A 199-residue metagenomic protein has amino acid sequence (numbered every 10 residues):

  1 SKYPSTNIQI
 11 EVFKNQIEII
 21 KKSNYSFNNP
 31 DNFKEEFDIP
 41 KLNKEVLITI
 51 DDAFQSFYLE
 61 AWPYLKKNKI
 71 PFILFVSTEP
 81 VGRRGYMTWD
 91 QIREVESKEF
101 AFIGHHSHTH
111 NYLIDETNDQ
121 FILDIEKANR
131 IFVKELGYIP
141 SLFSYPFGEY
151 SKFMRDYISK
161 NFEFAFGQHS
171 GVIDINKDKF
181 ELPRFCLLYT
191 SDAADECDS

Functional and structural regions predicted by a protein language model:
S1-P4, N43-V46, Q55, K66-F153 (+1 more regions): Metal-dependent polysaccharide deacetylase catalytic core of the NodB/CE4 family, i.e., the active-site-bearing domain
S1-V46, S199: N-terminal pre-catalytic segment of deacetylase/amide-hydrolase enzymes
N29-P30, S56-E60: Extended catalytic core of nucleotide-activated donor transferases of GT-like folds
D51-A53: Noncatalytic alpha-helical scaffolds and linker/capping helices
I70-F75, F162-Q168: Short hydrophobic/aromatic-enriched beta-strand-loop microsegments
I125, M154-F166: Short, electropositive alpha-helical surface patch
F147, Q168-S170: Short secondary-structure boundary segments
Y189-E196: Conserved small/polar residues in nucleotide/adenosyl-binding loops
